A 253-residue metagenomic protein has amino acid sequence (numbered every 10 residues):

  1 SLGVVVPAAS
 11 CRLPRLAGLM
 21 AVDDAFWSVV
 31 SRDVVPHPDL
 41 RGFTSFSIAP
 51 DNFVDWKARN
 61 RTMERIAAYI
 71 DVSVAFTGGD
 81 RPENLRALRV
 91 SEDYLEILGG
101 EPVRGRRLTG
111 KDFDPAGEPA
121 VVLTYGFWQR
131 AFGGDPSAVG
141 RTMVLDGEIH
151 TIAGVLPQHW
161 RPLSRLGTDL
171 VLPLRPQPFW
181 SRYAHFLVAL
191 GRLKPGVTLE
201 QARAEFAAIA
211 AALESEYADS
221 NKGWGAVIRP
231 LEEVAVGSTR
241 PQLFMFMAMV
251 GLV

Functional and structural regions predicted by a protein language model:
S1-L13, T239-V253: Hydrophobic alpha-helical transmembrane segments of multi-pass inner-membrane transport and secretion
L2-V34: Alpha-helical transmembrane segments
P7-S10, S73, R86-K111, E118-P241: Mid-to-C-terminal secondary-structure elements that act as membrane-proximal/extracytoplasmic interface segments
S28-R41, L187-L190: Short, contiguous pre-domain boundary segments
V29, F46-L108: Short amphipathic beta-strand/extended segments in non-transmembrane regions
V29-D33, I66, A87, I152 (+2 more regions): Generic preference for hydrophobic
R41-P50, S238-M247: Short, polar loop/linker segments at the starts of domains and inter-domain junctions
F53, N60, Y125, F206 (+2 more regions): Short amphipathic alpha-helical/adjacent loop interface patches that line ligand and macromolecule-binding sites
